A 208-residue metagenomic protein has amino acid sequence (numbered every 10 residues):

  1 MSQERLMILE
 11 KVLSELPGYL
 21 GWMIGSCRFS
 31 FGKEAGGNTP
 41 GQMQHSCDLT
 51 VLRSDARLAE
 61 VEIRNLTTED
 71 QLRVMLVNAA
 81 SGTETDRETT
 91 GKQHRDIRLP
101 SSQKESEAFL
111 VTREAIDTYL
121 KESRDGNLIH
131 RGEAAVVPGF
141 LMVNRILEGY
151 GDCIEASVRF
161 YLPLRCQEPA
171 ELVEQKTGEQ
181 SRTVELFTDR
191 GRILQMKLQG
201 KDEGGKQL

Functional and structural regions predicted by a protein language model:
M1-G37, G82-E155: Hot-dog-fold acyl-thioester-processing enzymes
L6-M7, W22-E105, L164-C166, Q175-L208: HotDog/MaoC-like acyl-thioester-processing domains
V12, V51, V61, V74-V77 (+6 more regions): Extended aliphatic helical segments
Y150-Q175: A conserved acidic, glycine/proline-rich C-terminal tail/linker
